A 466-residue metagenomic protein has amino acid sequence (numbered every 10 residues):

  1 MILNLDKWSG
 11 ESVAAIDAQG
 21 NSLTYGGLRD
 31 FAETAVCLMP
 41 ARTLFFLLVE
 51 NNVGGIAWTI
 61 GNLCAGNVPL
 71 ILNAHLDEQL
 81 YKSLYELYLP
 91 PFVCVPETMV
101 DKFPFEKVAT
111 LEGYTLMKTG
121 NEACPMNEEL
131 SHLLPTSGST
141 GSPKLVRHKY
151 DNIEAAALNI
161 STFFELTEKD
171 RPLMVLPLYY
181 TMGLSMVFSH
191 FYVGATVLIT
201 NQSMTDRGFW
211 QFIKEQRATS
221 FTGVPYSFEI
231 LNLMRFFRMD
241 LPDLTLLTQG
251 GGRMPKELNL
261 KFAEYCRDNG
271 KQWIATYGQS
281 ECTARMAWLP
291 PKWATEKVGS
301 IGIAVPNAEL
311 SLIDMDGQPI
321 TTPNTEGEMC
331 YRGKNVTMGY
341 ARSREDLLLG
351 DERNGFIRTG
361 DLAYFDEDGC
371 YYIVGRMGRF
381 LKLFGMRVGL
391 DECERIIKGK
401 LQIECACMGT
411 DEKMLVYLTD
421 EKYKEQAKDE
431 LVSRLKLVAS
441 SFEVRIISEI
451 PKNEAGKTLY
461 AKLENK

Functional and structural regions predicted by a protein language model:
D6, G10, K118-P135, S142 (+1 more regions): Conserved pre-ATP/AMP-binding loop-to-beta segment of ANL
E11-M39, E50, Q79-K82, H148-D151: Conserved AMP-binding/adenylate-forming core of the ANL superfamily
T24-Y25, S131-L158: Conserved AMP-binding A3 loop
A35-L76, V175, R387: Conserved AMP-binding/adenylate-forming
E154-R171, T181-S220, V305: Conserved AMP-binding/adenylation subdomain of ANL enzymes
A218-G223, N232-E296, E309: Gly/Ser/Thr-rich phosphate-binding loop
T321-N324, E328-D391, G399: Conserved ATP-binding/catalytic segment of the ANL
L381, M408, L415, E430-K466: Conserved C-terminal "lid"/linker of ANL adenylate-forming enzymes
